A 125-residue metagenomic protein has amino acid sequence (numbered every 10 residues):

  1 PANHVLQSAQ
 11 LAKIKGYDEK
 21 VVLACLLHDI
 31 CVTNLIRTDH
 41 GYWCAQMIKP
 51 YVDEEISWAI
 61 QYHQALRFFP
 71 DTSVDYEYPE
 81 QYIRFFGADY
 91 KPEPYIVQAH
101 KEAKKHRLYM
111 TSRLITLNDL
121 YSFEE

Functional and structural regions predicted by a protein language model:
P1-L6, Q10-D18, R37, P50-W58 (+1 more regions): Divalent metal-dependent phosphate-bond-processing catalytic cores, especially two-metal-ion Mg2+/Mn2+ enzymes that act
V21, C25-L26: Short alpha-helical catalytic segment bearing the HExxH-like zincin motif of zinc-dependent metalloproteases
D29-T33: Catalytic glutamate of the conserved HExxH
T38-W43: Short, basic-rich loop-to-helix N-cap that marks the start of a DNA-contacting helix
C44-I48: Feature captures outer-membrane beta-barrel proteins of Gram-negative bacteria and organelles
